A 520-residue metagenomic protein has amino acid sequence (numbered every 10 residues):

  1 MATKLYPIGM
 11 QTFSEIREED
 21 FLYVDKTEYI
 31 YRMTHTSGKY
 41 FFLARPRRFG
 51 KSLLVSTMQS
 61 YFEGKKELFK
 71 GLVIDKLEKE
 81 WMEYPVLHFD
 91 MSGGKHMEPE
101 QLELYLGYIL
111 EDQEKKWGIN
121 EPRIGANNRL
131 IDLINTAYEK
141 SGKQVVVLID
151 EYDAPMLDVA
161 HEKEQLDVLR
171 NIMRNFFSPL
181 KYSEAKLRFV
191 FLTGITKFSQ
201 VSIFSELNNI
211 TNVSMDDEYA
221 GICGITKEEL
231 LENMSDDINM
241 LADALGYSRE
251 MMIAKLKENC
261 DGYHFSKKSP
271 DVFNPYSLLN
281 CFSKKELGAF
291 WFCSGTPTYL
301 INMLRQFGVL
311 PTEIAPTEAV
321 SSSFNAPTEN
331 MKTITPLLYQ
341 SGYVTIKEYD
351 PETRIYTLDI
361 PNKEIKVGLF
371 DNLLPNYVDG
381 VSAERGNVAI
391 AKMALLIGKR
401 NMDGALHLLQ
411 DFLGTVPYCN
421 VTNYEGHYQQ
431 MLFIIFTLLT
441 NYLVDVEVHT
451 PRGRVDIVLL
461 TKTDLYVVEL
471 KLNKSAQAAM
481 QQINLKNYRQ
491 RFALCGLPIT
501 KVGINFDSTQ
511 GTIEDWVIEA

Functional and structural regions predicted by a protein language model:
M1-Y424, T440: Phosphate-binding site recognition
T136-S141, I435-K462: Active-site metal-binding core of divalent-cation-utilizing nuclease and nuclease-like domains
V146, D464-Y466, T500: Structural motif
D167-N171, L472-R489: Mg2+/Mn2+-dependent nuclease catalytic core
F176-S183, P336-V344, F433-T437, Q482-V502: Metal-dependent nuclease catalytic cores in nucleic-acid-processing enzymes, especially RNase H-like/related
L432, V455-L472, K486: Conserved catalytic cores of phosphodiester-cleaving nucleases, focusing on short active-site segments
R491, C495-A520: Domain-level recognition of nuclease-like catalytic cores that cleave nucleotide substrates
